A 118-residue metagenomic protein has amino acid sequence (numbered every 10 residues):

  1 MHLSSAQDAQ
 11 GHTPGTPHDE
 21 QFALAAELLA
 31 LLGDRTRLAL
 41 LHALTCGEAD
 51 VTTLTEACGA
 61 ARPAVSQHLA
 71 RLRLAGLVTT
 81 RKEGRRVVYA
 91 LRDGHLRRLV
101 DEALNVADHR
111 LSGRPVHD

Functional and structural regions predicted by a protein language model:
M1-L24, H42, D93-D118: Amphipathic alpha-helical dimerization/coiled-coil segments that flank or bridge DNA-binding/regulatory modules
A6, R71-L72: Alpha-helical and His/Cys-centered functional microenvironments
E20-A61, V87-H95: N-terminal helix-turn-helix DNA-binding core of bacterial DNA-binding proteins
E48-A49, R73, L104: Residue-level detector of secondary-structure transition/capping positions
A64: Residues in the helix-turn-helix
H68: Residues within the DNA-recognition helix of helix-turn-helix
R73-E83, A90: Beta-hairpin "wing" of winged helix-turn-helix
